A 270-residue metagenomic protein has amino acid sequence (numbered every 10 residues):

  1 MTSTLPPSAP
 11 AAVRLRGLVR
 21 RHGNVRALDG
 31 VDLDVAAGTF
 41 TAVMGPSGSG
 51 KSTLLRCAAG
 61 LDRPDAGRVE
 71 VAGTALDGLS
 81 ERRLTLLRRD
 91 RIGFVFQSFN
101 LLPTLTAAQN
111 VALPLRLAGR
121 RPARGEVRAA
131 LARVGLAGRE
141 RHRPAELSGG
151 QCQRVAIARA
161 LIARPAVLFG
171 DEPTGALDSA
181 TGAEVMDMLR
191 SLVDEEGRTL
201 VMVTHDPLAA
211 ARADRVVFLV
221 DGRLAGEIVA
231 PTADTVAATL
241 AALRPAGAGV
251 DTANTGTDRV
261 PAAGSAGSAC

Functional and structural regions predicted by a protein language model:
A59: Helix-to-loop junction immediately C-terminal to a conserved catalytic motif
G67-A75: Conserved ABC transporter NBD signature motif
L76-G93, L117, D234-A237: ABC ATPase NBD coupling module
L105-L113: Short coil-to-helix segment of the ABC ATPase nucleotide-binding domain corresponding to the Q-loop/switch region
R143-Q153: Conserved ABC ATPase signature
R164: Conserved catalytic motifs of ABC-family nucleotide-binding domains
L168-D171: Catalytic Walker B motif of ABC-type/P-loop ATPase nucleotide-binding domains
